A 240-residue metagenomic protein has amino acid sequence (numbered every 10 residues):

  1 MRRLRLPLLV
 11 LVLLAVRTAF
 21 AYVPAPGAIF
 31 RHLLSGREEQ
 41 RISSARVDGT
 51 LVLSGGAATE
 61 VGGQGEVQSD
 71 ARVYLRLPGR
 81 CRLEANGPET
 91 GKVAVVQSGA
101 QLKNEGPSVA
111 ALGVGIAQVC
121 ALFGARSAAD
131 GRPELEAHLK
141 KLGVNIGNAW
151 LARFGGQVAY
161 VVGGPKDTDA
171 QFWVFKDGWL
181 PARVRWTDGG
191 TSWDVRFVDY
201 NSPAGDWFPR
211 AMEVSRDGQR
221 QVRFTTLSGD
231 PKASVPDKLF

Functional and structural regions predicted by a protein language model:
M1-L8: Bacterial N-terminal signal peptides that target proteins for export
V12-F20: Hydrophobic h-region of N-terminal signal peptides that target proteins for export in Gram-negative bacteria
Y22-R31, A100-A170, T187-T191, L239-F240: Flexible, processing/modification-adjacent segments and terminal tails in exported/periplasmic/extracellular proteins
Y22-S108, G147: N-terminal mature ectodomain segment of secretory-pathway/periplasmic proteins
V23, L151-F240: Gly/Pro-enriched, hydrophobic low-complexity segments that function as extracytoplasmic propeptides/linkers
V52-V61, G65, R126-A137, V174-W186: Short, basic/low-complexity N-terminal boundary segments at the transition from targeting/disordered tails
G56-T59, G65-Q68, G113-R126, R185-G190 (+3 more regions): Subset-of-secretome marker
E89-G91, Q101, S108-A111, G178-P181 (+2 more regions): Short, surface-exposed beta-strand-loop junctions and turns on beta-sheet-rich folds
